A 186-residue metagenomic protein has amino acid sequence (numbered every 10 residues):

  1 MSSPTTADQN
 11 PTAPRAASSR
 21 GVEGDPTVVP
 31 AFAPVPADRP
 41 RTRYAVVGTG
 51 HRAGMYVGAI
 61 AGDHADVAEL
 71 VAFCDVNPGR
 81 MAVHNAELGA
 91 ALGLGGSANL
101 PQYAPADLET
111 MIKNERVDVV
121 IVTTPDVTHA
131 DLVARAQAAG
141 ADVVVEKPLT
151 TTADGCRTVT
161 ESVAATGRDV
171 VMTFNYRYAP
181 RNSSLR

Functional and structural regions predicted by a protein language model:
S3-G95: N-terminal Rossmann-like dinucleotide-binding module
R52-Y56, A104, H129, G155-C156 (+2 more regions): Conserved donor sugar-nucleotide recognition element shared by glycan-biosynthetic enzymes
V57-A59, N85-E87, L132-R135, R157 (+1 more regions): Short amphipathic alpha-helical segments
A68, A141, R168-V170: Short, well-ordered coil/turn segments that N-cap beta-strands
A72, V119, D169-V171: Short, Asp-centered acidic motifs that coordinate Mg2+ and/or phosphate in catalytic or ligand-binding sites
A91-Y103, A165-D169: A short helix-to-beta-strand connector/capping loop
N99-T158, S162: Beta-loop-alpha module in the N-terminal Rossmann-like domain of NAD(P)-dependent dehydrogenases, especially those
T150-R186: A contiguous active-site-proximal alpha/beta segment in oxidoreductase catalytic domains
